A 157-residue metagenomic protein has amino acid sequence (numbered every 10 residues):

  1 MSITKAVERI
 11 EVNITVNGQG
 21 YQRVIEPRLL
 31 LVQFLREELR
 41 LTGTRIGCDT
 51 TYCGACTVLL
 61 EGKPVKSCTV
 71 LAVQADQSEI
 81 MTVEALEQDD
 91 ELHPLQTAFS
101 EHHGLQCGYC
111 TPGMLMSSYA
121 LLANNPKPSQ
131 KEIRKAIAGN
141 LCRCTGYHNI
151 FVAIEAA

Functional and structural regions predicted by a protein language model:
M1-A157: Signature of N-terminal electron-transfer/Fe-S-associated modules in redox systems
